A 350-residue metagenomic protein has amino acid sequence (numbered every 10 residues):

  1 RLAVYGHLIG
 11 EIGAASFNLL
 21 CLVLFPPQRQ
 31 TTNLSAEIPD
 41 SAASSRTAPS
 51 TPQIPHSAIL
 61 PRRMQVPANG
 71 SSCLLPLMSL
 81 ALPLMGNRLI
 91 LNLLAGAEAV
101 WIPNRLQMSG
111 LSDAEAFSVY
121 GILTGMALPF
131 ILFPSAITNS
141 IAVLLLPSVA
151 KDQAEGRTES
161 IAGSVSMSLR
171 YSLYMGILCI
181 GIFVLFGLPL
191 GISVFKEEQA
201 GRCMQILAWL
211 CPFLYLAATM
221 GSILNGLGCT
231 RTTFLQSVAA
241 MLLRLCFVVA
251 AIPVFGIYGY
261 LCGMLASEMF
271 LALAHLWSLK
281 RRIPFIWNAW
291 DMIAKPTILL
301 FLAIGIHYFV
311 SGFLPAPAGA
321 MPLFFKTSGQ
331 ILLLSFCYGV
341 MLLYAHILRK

Functional and structural regions predicted by a protein language model:
R1-L24, A240-L242, I257-S278, L302 (+2 more regions): Hydrophobic alpha-helical transmembrane segments
L2-Y5, L19-G86, R281-K295: Interhelical loop/hinge segments that connect adjacent transmembrane helices in multipass membrane
G6-P26, P67-V143: Transmembrane helical elements of multi-pass membrane transporters/channels
L74, M78, T124, R157-Y174 (+2 more regions): Interfacial transmembrane-helix starts/ends
R88, D291-K350: Transmembrane alpha-helical segments of multi-pass transport proteins
L132-R157, A162: Helix-loop junctions and terminal segments of transmembrane helices in multi-pass membrane transport/translocation
F183-L214, A218: Interfacial segments at transmembrane-helix termini and the short loops linking adjacent helices
W209-A239, V254: Membrane-interface junctions at transmembrane-helix termini in multi-pass inner-membrane proteins
